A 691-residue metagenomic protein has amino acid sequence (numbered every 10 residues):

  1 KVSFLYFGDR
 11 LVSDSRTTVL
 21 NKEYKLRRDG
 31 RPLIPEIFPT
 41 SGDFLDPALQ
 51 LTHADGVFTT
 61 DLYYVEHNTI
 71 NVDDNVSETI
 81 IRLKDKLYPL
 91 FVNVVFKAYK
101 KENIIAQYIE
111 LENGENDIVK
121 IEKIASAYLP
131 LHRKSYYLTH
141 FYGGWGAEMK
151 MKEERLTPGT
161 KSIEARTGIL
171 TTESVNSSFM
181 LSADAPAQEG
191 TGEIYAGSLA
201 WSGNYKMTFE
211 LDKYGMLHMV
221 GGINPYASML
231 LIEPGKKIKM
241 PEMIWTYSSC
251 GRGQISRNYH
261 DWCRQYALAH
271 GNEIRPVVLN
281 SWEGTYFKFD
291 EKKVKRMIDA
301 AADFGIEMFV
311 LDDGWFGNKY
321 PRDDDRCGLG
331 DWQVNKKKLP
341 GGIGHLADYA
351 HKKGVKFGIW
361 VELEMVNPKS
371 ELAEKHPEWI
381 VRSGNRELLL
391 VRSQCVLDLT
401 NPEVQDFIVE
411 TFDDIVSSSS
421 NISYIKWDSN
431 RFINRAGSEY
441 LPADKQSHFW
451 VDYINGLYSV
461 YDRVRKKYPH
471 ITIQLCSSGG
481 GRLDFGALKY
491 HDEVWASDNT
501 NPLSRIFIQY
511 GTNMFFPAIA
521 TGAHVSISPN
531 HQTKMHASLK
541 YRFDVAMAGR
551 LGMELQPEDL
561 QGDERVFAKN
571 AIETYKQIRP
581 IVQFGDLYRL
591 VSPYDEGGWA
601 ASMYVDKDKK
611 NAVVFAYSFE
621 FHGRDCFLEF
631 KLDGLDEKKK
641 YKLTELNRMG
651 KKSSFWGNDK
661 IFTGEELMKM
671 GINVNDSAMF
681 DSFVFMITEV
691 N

Functional and structural regions predicted by a protein language model:
V2-E210, Y226, K640-K652: Polysaccharide-binding surfaces and accessory modules of carbohydrate-active proteins
I37-Y63, T191-N204, W245-L268, I306-D313 (+3 more regions): Glycine-rich, aromatic-flanked loop segments that form ligand/cofactor-binding clefts across common enzyme folds
T59-T60, L230-S249, F680-T688: Short Pro-Gly-centered flexible turn/kink motifs
I109, G235, L279, A350 (+5 more regions): Conserved, mostly hydrophobic/aromatic
F179-L181, E189, P593-E637: Carbohydrate-binding surface patches
H270-E410, S419-S420, Y424: Aromatic-lined carbohydrate-binding/catalytic grooves of carbohydrate-active enzymes
P340-G342, E374-H376, I380-K540, R550 (+2 more regions): Active-site neighborhood of glycoside hydrolase catalytic domains
E620-N691: C-terminal beta-sandwich/jelly-roll accessory domains of carbohydrate-active enzymes
